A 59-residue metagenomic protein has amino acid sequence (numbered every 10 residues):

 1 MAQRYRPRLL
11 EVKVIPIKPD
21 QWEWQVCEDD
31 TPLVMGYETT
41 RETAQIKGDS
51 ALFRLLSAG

Functional and structural regions predicted by a protein language model:
M1-Q21, F53: Short N-terminal "domain-start" leader segments that mark the transition from disordered tails or signal peptides into
Q21, D30-T31, S50: Short linear motifs in intrinsically disordered/low-complexity regions
D29-T43, A58: A short, exposed loop/beta-hairpin motif centered on an aromatic-Gly-Thr core
A44-G48: Stable alpha-helical structural segments in soluble proteins, enriched in small hydrophobic residues
D49-G59: Short arginine-rich
